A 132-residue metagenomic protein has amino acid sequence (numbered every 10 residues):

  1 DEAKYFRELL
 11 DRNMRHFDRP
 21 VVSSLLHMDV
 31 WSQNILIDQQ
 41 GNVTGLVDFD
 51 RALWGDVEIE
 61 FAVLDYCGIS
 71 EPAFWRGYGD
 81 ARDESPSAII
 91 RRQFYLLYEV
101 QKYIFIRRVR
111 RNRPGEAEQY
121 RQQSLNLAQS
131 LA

Functional and structural regions predicted by a protein language model:
D1-M28, D38-Q39, D80, Y120-S124 (+1 more regions): An alpha-helical support segment within catalytic cores of ATP-dependent transferases
E2, S85-I90, R113-A117: Residue-level recognition of alpha-helical structural elements
Y5-E8, I69, A73, E99: Generic alpha-helical secondary structure signal
N13, E71, N112-R113: Short, solvent-exposed helix-helix connector turns and helix-capping sites enriched in acidic/polar residues
S23-L25, W31-I90: Active-site Asp-x-Gly
V63-Y66, K102-I106: Generic alpha-helical structural context detector
R92-Y103: Hydrophobic alpha-helical segments that form the core of small-molecule binding pockets and/or dimer interfaces
Y103-A132: ATP/Mg2+ or Mg2+-diphosphate-binding catalytic cores that bind nucleotide phosphates or diphosphates via glycine-rich
